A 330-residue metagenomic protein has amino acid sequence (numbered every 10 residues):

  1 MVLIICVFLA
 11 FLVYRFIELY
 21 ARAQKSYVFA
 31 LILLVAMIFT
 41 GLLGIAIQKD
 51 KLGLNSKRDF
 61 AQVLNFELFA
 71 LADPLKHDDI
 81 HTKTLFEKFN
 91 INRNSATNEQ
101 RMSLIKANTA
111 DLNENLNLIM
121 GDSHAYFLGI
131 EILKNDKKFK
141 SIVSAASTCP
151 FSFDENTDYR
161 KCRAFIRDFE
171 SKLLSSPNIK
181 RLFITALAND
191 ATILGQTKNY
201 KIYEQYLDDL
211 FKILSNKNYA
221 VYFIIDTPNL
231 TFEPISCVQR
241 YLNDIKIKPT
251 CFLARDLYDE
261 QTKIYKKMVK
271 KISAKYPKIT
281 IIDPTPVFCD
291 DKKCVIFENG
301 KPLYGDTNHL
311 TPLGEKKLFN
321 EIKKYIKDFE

Functional and structural regions predicted by a protein language model:
M1-F11, R15-E330: Extracellular/periplasmic envelope-modification machinery, especially enzymes that add or remove acyl/ester groups on
